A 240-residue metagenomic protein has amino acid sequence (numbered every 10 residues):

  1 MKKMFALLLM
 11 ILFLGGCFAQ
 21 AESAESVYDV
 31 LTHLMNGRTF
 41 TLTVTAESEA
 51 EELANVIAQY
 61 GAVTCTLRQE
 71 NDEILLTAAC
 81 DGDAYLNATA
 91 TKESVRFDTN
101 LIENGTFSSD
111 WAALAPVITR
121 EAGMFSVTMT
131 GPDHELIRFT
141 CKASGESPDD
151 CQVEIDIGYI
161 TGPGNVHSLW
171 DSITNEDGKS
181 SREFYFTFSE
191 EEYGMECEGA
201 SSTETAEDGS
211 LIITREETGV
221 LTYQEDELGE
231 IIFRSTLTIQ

Functional and structural regions predicted by a protein language model:
M1-M4: Positively charged n-region of N-terminal signal peptides that target proteins for export
L8-G16: Bacterial N-terminal signal peptides
A19-A50, T64: N-terminal leader/targeting segments and the immediate start of mature chains
V30, V56, V117, L169-S172: Charge-rich, solvent-exposed alpha-helical interaction surfaces
T45-E51, D81-D83, P132-H134, I160-G162 (+1 more regions): Hydrophobic lipid-interacting interfaces of membrane-associated proteins
Q59-N71, T89-F107, W111-A113, F139-S147 (+2 more regions): Edge beta-strand at a domain terminus
